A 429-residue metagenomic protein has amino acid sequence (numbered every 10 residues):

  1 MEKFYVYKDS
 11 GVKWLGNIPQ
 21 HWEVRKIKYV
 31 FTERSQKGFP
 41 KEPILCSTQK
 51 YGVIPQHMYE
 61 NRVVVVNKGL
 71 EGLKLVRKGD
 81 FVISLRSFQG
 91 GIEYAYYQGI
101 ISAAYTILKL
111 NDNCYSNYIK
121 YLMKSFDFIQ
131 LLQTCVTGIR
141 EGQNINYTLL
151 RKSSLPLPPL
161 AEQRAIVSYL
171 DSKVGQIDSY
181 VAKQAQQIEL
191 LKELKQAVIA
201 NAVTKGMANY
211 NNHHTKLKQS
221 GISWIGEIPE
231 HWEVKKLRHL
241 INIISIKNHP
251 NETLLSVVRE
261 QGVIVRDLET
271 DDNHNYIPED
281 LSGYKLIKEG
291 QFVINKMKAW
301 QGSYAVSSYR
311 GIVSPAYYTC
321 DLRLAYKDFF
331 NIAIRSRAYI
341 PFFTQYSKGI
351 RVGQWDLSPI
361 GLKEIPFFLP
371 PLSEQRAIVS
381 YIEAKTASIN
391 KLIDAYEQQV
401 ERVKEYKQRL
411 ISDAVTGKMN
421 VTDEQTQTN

Functional and structural regions predicted by a protein language model:
M1-L15, H21-E23, P158-N212, L369-N429: Amphipathic alpha-helical coiled-coil/heptad-repeat segments
V6-F39, K152, L160, R164 (+4 more regions): Non-catalytic DNA-recognition/assembly elements of restriction-modification systems
K8-S10, L85-R86, G99-T106, I139-R164 (+3 more regions): A short glycine-rich beta-alpha junction/loop motif
S10-G11, K28-K78, S220, R238-E289: Sequence-specific dsDNA recognition surfaces
P40-R62, F81-T106, N117-Y121, Q130-V136 (+6 more regions): Short, ligand-facing micro-motifs at secondary-structure edges
L110-Y115, L322-K327: Ligand-binding loop in jelly-roll beta-barrel domains
